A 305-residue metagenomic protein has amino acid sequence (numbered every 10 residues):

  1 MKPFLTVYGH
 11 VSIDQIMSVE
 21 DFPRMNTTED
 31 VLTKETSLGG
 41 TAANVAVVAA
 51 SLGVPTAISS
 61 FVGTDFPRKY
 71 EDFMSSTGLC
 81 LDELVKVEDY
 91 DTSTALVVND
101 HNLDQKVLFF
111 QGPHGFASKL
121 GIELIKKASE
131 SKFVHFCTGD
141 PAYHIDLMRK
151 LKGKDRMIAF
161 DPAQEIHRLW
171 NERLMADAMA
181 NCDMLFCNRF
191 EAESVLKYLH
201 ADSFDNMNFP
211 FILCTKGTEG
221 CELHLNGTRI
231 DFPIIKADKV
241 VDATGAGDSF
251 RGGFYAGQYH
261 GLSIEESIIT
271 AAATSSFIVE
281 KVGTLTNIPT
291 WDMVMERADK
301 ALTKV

Functional and structural regions predicted by a protein language model:
M1-F61, P67-K69, S75-S76: Glycine-rich phosphate/adenosyl-contacting loop at the front of the ribokinase-like
M1-V11, D72-K86, N99-I230, P289 (+2 more regions): Ribokinase/PfkB-type carbohydrate-kinase core domain
T33, S59-T64, D82-T92, P210-K216 (+1 more regions): Beta-strand->loop->alpha-helix junctions that form or flank phosphate-binding loops in nucleotide-handling enzymes
T33-G40, D65, D91, L169 (+3 more regions): Residues at secondary-structure transition points
V48, F73, K150, G253 (+1 more regions): Rossmann-fold NAD(P)-dependent oxidoreductase module
S51, M207, I235-K304: Conserved post-catalytic alpha-helical subdomain immediately downstream of the catalytic base and nucleotide-binding
